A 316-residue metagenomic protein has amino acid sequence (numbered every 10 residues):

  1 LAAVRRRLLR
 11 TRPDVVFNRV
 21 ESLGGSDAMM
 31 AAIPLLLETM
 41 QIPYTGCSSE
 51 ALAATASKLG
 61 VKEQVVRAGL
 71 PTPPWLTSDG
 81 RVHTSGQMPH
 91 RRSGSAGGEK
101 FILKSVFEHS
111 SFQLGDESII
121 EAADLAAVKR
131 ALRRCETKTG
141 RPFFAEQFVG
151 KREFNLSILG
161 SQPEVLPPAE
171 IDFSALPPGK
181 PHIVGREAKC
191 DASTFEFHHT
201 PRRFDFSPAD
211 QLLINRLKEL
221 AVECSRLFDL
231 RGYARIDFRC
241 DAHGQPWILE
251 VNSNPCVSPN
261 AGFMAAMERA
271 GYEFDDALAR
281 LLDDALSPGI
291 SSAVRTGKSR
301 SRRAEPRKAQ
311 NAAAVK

Functional and structural regions predicted by a protein language model:
L1-T45, E50, A54-A56, V82-P89 (+3 more regions): ATP-binding N-terminal substructure of ATP-dependent carboxylate-amine bond-forming enzymes
L8-R12, L52-F144, V149-R152, Q162: Active-site nucleotide/adenylate-binding loops and adjacent lid/helix of ATP-dependent enzymes
V15, P43-Y44, T72, F101 (+1 more regions): Hydrophobic beta-strand scaffold residues
E21-L23, V106-E108, N254: Short glycine-rich anion-binding loops that position phosphate/pyrophosphate groups of nucleotides and phosphorylated
V66-G69, P177, S207-K316: ATP-dependent carboxylate activation and anion-phosphoryl transfer catalytic cores that bind Mg-ATP to form
S105, G160, E170, N252-P255: Short beta-strand elements
A123-E219, A242-W247: Phosphate-binding site of ATP-dependent enzymes
